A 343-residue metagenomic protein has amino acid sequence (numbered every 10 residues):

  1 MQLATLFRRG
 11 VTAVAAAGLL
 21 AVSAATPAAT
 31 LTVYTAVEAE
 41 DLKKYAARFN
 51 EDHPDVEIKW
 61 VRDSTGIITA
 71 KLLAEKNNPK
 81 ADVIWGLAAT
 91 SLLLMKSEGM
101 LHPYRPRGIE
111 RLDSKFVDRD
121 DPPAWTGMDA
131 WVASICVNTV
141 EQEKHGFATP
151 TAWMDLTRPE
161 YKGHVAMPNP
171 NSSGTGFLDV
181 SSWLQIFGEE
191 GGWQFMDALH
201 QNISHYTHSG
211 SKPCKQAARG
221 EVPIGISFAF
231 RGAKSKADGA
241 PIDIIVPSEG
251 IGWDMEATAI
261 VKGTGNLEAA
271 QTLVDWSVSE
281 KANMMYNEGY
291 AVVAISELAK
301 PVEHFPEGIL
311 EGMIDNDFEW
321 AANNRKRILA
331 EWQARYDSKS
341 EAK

Functional and structural regions predicted by a protein language model:
Q2-V14: Bacterial N-terminal signal peptides that target proteins for export
V22-A25: N-terminal signal peptide c-region/cleavage motif recognized by signal peptidases
A36-K43, G66, K80-E221: Extracytoplasmic ligand-binding site segments that recognize negatively charged/polar headgroups
A36-K59: Short, polar/charged alpha-helical segment
T90-L94, A218, V222-P241: A ligand-binding cleft/hinge motif common to bilobed small-molecule-binding domains
R111-S114, F195-H200, Y206-T207, D238-K262 (+1 more regions): Periplasmic-binding protein-like
E189-G191, A291-K343: An extracytoplasmic/periplasmic, membrane-proximal ligand-sensing/linker region
E256, V261-D317: Mature extracytoplasmic/periplasmic domains
